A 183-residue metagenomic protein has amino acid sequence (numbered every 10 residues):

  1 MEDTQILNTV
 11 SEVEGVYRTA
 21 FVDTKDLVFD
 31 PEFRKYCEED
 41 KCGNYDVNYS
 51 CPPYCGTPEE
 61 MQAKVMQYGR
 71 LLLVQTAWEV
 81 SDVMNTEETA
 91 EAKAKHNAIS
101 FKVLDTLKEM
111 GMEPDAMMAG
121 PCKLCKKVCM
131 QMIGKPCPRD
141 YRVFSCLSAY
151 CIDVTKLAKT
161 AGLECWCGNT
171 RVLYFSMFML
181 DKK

Functional and structural regions predicted by a protein language model:
E2-D3, V10-V13: Noncatalytic alpha-helical scaffold of FAD-dependent oxidoreductases
T4, Y17-N48, P52-K183: Catalytic cores of enzyme domains
